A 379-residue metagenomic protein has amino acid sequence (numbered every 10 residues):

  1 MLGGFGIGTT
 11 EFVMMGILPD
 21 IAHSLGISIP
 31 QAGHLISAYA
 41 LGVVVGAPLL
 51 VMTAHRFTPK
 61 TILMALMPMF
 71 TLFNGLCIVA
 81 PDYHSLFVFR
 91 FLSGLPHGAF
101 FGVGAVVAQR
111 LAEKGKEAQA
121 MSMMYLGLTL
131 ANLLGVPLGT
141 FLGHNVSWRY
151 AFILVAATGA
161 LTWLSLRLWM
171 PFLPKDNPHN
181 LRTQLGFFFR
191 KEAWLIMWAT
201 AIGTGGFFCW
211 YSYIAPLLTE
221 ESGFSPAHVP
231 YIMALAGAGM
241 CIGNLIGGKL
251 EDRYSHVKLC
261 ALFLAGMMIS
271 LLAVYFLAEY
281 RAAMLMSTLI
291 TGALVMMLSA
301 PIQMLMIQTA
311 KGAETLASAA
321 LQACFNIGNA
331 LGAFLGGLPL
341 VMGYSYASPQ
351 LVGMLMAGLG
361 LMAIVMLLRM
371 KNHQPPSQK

Functional and structural regions predicted by a protein language model:
G26, T58, V79-S85, G223 (+1 more regions): Helix-breaking motifs and short loop linkers at transmembrane-helix boundaries and internal kinks in secondary membrane
V45-Y83: Conserved MFS/SLC helix-loop-helix module at the cytosolic interface between two early adjacent transmembrane helices
A47-T58, G243-S255, L340-V341: Helix-to-loop junctions at the C-terminal end of transmembrane segments in multipass secondary transporters
M69, F73-L76, H84-S93, A282-I290: Paired small-residue
Y83-S85, E113-L168, Y213, L217: Helix-loop-helix hairpin linking two adjacent transmembrane segments in secondary transporters
F89-G127: Cytoplasmic helix-loop-helix junction between adjacent transmembrane helices in 12-TM secondary transporters
V257-I302: C-terminal transmembrane helical hairpin of 12-TM major facilitator-type secondary transporters
T309-Y346, G353: A late C-terminal transmembrane helix in Major Facilitator Superfamily
